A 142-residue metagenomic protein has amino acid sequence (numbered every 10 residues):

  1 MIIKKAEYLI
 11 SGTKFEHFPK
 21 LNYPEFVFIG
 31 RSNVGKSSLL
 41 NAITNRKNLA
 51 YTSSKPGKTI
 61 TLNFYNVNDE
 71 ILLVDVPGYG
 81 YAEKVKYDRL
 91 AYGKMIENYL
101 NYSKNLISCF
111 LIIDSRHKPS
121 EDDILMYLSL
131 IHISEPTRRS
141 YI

Functional and structural regions predicted by a protein language model:
M1-Y81: Conserved G1/Walker A P-loop phosphate-binding module
N45-L49, Y102, R139: Conserved amphipathic alpha-helical interaction elements at protein-protein interfaces in regulatory, energy-coupling
G57-T59, Y65-N66, L100-L106, S129-L130: Conserved catalytic network of the ASCE P-loop NTPase/AAA+ motor domain
Y79-R89: Flexible beta-alpha connector loops of hexameric P-loop NTPases
D88-R116: Inter-motif core of Ras-like GTPase G domains
K118-L130: Amphipathic helical hotspot of TIR/SEFIR-family domains
I131-I142: Single conserved hydrophobic/aromatic residue that forms the stacking wall/gate of nucleotide- or nucleobase-binding
